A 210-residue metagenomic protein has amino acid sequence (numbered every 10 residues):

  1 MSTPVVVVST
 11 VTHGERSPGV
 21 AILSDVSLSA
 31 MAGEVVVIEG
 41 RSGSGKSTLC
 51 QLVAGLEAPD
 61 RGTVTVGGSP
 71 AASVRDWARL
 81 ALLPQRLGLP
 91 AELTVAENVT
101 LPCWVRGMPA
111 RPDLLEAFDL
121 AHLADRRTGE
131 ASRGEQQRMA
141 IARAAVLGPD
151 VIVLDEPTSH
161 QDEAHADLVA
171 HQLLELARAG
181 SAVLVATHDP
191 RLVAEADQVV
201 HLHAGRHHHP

Functional and structural regions predicted by a protein language model:
A54: Helix-to-loop junction immediately C-terminal to a conserved catalytic motif
S69-A81, V105: ABC ATPase NBD coupling module
R86, L93-V105: Q-loop/switch helix immediately C-terminal to the Walker
M108-L123: Conserved ABC ATPase "signature" region
R127-A131, E135: Conserved ABC ATPase signature
G148: Conserved catalytic motifs of ABC-family nucleotide-binding domains
I152-E156: Catalytic Walker B motif of ABC-type/P-loop ATPase nucleotide-binding domains
